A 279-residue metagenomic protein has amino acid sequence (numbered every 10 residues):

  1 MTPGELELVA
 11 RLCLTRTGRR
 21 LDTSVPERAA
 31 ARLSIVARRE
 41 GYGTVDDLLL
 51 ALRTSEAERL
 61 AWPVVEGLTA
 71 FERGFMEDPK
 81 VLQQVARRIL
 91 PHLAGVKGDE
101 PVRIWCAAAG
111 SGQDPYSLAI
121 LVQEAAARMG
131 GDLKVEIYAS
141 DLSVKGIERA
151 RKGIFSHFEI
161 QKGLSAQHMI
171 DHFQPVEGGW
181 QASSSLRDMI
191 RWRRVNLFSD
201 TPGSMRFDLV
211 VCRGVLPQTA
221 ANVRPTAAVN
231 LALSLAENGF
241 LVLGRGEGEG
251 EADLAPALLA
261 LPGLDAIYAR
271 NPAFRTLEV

Functional and structural regions predicted by a protein language model:
M1-W105: Conserved AdoMet
E100-G112, Y138: Conserved class I S-adenosyl-L-methionine
A107, R128-V211, V215-V223, G248-G250: Extended basic-aromatic, gly/pro-enriched interface segments that bind polyanionic ligands
S111-M129: Conserved SAM-binding loop of SAM-dependent methyltransferases across substrates and taxa, primarily the Class I
P225-E237: A short glycine-rich, Lys/Arg-flanked "PGG" loop and its adjoining helix->strand segment in the class I
N238-R245: Conserved beta-strand signature within the Rossmann-like core of class I S-adenosyl-L-methionine
E251-V279: Core SAM-dependent methyltransferase catalytic element
